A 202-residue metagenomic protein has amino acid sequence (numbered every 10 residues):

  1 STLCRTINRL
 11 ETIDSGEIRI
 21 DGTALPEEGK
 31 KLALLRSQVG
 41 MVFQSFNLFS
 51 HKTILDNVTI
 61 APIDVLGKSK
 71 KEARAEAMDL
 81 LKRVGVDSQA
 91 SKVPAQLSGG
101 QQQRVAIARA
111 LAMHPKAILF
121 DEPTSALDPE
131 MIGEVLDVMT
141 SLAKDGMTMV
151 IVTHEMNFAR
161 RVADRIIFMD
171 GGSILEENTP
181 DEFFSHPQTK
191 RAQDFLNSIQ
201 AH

Functional and structural regions predicted by a protein language model:
S1-P180: ABC family nucleotide-binding domain
E177, D181-H202: C-terminal boundary and immediately downstream tail of ABC-type ATPase nucleotide-binding domains
